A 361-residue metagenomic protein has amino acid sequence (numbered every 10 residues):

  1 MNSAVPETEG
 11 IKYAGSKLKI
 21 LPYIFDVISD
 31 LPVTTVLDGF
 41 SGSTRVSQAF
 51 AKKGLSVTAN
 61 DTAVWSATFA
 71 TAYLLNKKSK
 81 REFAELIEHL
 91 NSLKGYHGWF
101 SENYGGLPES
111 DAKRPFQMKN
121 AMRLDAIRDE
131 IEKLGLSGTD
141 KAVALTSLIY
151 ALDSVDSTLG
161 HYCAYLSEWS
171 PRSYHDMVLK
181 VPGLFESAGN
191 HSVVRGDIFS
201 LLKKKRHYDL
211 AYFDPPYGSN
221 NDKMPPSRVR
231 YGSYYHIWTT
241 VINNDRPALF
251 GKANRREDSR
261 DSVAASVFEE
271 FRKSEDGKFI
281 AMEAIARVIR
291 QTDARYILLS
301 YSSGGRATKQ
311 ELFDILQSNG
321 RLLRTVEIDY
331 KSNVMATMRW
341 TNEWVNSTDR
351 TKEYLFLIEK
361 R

Functional and structural regions predicted by a protein language model:
M1-F40, R45-K52, A67-F69, N76: S-adenosyl-L-methionine
I24, V36-F50, A59-V64, R206-R228 (+1 more regions): Conserved proline-anchored active-site loop of SAM-dependent methyltransferases that bridges a beta-strand
S56, A63-F185, K223-G277, E283: Class I S-adenosyl-L-methionine-dependent methyltransferase module
D197: Conserved acidic residues
S200-R206: Short conserved loop adjoining the S-adenosyl-L-methionine
R260-G320: Conserved Class I SAM-dependent methyltransferase catalytic core
A307-R361: C-terminal catalytic and target-recognition region of SAM-dependent MTase-like enzymes, primarily methyltransferases
